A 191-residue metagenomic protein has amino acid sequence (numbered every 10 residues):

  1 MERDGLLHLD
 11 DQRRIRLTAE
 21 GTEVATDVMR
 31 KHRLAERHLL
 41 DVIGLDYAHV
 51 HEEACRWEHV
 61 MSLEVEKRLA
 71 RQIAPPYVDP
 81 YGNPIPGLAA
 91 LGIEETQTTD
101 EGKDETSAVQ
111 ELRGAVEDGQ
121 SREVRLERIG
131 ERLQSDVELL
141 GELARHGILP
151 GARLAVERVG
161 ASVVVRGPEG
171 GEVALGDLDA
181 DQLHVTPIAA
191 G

Functional and structural regions predicted by a protein language model:
E2-Q12: A short, conserved structural fragment
R13-H32: Basic, amphipathic "hinge/linker" alpha-helix immediately C-terminal to the N-terminal HTH DNA-binding motif
E23-V28, D41-I43, I129: A short, ordered amphipathic alpha-helix with a cationic face
H32, E36-K67: Ordered, amphipathic secondary-structure segments that act as subunit-interaction surfaces in large macromolecular
H59-D177: Mid-protein regulatory/catalytic core that forms ligand/cofactor-binding pockets and protein-protein interaction
E169-G191: Beta-strand/loop-dominated core regions that host nucleotide or nucleotide-derived cofactor-binding catalytic loops
